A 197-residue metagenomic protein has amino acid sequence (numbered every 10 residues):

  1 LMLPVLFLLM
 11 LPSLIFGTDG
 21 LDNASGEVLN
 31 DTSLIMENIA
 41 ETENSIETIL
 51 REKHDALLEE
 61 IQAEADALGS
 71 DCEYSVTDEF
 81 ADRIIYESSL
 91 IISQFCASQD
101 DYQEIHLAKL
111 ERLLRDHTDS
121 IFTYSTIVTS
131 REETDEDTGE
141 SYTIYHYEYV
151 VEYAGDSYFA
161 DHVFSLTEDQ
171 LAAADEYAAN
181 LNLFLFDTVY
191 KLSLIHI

Functional and structural regions predicted by a protein language model:
L1-A172, E176-L185: Cationic-aromatic interfacial patches
V189: Extracytoplasmic cell-surface/polysaccharide-interacting catalytic and binding patches
I195-I197: Conserved small/polar residues in nucleotide/adenosyl-binding loops
